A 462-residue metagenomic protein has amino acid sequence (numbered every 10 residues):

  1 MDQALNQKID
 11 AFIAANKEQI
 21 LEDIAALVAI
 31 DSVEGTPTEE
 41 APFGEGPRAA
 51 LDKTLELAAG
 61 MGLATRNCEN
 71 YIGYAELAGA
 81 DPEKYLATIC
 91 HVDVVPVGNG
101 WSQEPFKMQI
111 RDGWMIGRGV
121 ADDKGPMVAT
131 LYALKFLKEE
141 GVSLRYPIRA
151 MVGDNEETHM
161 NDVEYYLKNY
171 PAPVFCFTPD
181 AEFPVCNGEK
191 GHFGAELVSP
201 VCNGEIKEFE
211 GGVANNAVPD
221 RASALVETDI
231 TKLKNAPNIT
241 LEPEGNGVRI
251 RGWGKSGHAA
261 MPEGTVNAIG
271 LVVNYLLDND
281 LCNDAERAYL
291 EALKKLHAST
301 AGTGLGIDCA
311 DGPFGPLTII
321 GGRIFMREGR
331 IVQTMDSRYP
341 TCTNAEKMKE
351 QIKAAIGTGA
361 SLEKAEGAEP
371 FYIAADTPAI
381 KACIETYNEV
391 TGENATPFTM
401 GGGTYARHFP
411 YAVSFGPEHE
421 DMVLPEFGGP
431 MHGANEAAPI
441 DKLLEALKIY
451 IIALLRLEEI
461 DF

Functional and structural regions predicted by a protein language model:
D2-R118, V142-L144: Acidic/His- and Gly-rich active-site-bordering loop/insert found across diverse amide/peptide-bond hydrolases
F12, R327, E369, E385-T386 (+1 more regions): Zn-dependent metallopeptidase/amidohydrolase metal-coordination segment
F12-Q19, D23-I30, K53, L57-M61 (+7 more regions): Generic non-transmembrane alpha-helical segments
E83-V152, T158, Y170-P171, G428-K442: Active-site metal-coordination/substrate-binding segment of hydrolases, especially metallo-dependent peptidases
V95-I110, H192-F193, V198-S199, E242-G252 (+2 more regions): Acidic-glycine-rich active-site phosphate/pyrophosphate-binding loop
G125-F136, G270-N274, E445-I452: Short amphipathic alpha-helical face segments that pack within enzyme cores and frequently flank/anchor catalytic
E157, E164-T341: Midchain, well-structured core segments that form catalytic/ion-binding scaffolds
M326, I331-G402: Substrate-recognition/cap regions that form aromatic- and gly/pro-loop-enriched pockets for small-molecule ligands
